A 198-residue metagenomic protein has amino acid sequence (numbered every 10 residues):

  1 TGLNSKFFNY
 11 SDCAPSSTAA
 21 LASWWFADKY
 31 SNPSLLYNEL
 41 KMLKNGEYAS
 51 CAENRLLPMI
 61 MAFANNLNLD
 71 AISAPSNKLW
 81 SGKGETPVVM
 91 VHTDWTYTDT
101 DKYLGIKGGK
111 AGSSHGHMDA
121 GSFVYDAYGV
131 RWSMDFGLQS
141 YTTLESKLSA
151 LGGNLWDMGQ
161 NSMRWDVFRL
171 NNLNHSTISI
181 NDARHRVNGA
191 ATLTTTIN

Functional and structural regions predicted by a protein language model:
T1-N198: Extended polysaccharide-engagement surfaces of secreted carbohydrate-active enzymes
